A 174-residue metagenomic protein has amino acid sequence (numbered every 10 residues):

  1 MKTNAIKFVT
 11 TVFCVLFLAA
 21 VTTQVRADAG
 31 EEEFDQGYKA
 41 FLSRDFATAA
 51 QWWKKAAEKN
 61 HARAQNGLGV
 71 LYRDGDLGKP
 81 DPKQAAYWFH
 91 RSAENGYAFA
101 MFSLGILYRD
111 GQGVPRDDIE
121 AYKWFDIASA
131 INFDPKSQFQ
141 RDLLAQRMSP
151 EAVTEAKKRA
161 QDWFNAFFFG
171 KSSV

Functional and structural regions predicted by a protein language model:
K2-V12: Bacterial N-terminal signal peptides that target proteins for export
T10-A20: Bacterial N-terminal signal peptides
T23-A27: Sec/Tat signal peptide C-region and signal peptidase I cleavage site
D28, A40-R44, E58-H61, D74-D76 (+5 more regions): Short helix-capping/linker turns of helical repeat alpha-solenoids
G30, P135-V174: Terminal, low-structured helical/coil segments at or just beyond the last alpha-helical repeat
E32-L42, G67-D74, G78, M101-D110 (+1 more regions): Hydrophobic face of amphipathic alpha-helices that form TPR/SEL1-like repeat modules and related alpha-solenoid
